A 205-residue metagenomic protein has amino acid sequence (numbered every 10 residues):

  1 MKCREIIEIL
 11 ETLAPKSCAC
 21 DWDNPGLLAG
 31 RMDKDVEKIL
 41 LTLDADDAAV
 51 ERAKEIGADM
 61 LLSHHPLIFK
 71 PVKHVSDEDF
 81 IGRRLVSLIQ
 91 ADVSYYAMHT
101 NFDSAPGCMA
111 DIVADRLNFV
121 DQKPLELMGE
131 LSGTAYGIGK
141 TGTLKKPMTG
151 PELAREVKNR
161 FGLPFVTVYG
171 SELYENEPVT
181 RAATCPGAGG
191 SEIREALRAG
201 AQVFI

Functional and structural regions predicted by a protein language model:
M1-I205: Hydrophobic structural segments
